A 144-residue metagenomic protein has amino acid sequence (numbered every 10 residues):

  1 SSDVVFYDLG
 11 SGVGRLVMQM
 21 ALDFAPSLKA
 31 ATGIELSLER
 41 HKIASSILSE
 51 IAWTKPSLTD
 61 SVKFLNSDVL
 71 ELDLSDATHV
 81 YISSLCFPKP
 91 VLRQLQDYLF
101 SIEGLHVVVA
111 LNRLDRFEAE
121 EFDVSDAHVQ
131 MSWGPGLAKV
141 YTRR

Functional and structural regions predicted by a protein language model:
S1-S2, L72: Glycine-rich helix-loop-beta junction characteristic of Rossmann-like nucleotide cofactor-binding loops
S2-D3, L28, A77, L105: A general structural motif
D3-G12: Conserved class I S-adenosyl-L-methionine
G14-M18: Glycine-rich SAM-binding Motif I of class I
A21-A25: Gly/Ala-rich phosphate-binding loop of Rossmann-like dinucleotide-binding domains, activating on the conserved
A30-E35: Conserved SAM-binding motif I beta-strand of class I
E39-K42, S46, E50, V62-R144: Domain-level detector for long C-terminal conserved domains
K55-V62: A short helix-to-beta-strand connector/capping loop
